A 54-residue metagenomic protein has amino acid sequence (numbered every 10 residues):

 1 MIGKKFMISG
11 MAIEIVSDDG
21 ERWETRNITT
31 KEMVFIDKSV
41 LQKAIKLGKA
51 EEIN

Functional and structural regions predicted by a protein language model:
M1-R26, E32: N-terminal acidic leader/helix
E32-N54: Intrinsically disordered, low-complexity, charged/polar segments
